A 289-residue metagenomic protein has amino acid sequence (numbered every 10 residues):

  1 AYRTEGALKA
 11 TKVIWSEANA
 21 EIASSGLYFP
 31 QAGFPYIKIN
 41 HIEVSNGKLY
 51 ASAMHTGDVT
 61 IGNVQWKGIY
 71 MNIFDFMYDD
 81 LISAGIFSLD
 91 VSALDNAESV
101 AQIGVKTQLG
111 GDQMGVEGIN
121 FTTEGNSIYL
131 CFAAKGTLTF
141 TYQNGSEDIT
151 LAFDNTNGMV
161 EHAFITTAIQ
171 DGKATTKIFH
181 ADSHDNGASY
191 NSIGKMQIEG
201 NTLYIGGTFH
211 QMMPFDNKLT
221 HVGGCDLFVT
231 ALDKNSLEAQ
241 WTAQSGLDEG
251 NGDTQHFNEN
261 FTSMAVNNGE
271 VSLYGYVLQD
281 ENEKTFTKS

Functional and structural regions predicted by a protein language model:
A1-S289: A sequence-level/structural motif corresponding to short, flexible coil/turn segments enriched in small polar residues
